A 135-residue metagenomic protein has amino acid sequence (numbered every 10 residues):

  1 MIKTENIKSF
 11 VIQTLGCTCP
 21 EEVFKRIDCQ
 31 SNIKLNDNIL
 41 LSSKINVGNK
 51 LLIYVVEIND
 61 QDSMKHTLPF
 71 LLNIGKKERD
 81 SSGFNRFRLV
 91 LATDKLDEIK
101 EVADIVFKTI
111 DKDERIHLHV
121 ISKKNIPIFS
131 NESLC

Functional and structural regions predicted by a protein language model:
M1-L51: N-terminal, charge-rich interaction modules
I7-L15, I53, Q61, L68 (+1 more regions): Generic hydrophobic, helix-prone segments enriched in Leu/Val/Ile
S9-I12, E21-K25, V55-Q61, N85-V90: A generic short-segment signal for beta-strand/edge and adjacent turn/coil regions
P20, A92-K100, I128-C135: Noncatalytic linker/hinge segments flanking ATPase motor cores
S43-T67: Conserved catalytic cores of phosphodiester-cleaving nucleases, focusing on short active-site segments
V56, A92, H119-K123: Conserved beta-strand termini and adjacent loop/short-helix elements that scaffold enzyme active sites in alpha/beta
I58-I110: Amphipathic protein-protein interaction modules
V106-C135: Charged, structured surface patches that assemble and position nucleic-acid processing machinery
